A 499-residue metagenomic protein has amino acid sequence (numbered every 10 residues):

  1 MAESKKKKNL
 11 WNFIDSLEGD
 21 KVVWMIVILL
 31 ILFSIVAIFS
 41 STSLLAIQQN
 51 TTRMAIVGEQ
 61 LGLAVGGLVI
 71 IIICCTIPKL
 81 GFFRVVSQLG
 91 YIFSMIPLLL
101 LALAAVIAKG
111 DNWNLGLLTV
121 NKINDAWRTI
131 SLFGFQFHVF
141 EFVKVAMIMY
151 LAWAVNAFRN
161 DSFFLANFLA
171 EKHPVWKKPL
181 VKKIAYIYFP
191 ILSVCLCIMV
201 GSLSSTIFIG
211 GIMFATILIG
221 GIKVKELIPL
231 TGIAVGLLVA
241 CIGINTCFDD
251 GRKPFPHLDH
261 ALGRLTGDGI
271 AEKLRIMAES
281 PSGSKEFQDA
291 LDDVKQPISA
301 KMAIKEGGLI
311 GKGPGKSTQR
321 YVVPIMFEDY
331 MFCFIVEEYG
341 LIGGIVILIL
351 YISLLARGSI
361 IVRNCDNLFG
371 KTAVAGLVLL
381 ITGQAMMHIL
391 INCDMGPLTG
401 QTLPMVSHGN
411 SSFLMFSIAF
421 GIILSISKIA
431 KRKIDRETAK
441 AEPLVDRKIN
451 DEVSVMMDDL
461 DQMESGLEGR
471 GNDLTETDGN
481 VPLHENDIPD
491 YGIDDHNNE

Functional and structural regions predicted by a protein language model:
A2-V22, A37, L44-G201, I389-T402 (+6 more regions): Membrane-helix boundary/helix-loop-helix interface segments in multi-pass membrane proteins
I28-S43: Alpha-helical transmembrane segments of multi-pass membrane proteins
G62-L68, V143-K144, E338-L355: Hydrophobic alpha-helical transmembrane segments
T76-L89, V224-L227, I361-F369: Interfacial helix-loop-helix linkers and transmembrane-helix boundary segments in multi-pass membrane proteins
Q88-M95, K182-M199, L203-P254, A261-R264: Hydrophobic alpha-helical segments of polytopic membrane proteins
I123-T129, P229-G343, L368-F369: Hydrophobic, glycine- and aromatic-enriched re-entrant/interface helices and adjoining loop segments
I207, I212-E226, T318-G343, Q401-F413: Interfacial segments of multi-pass membrane proteins
S359-G400, V406: Loop-to-helix entry and N-terminal half of a specific, functionally important transmembrane alpha helix in multi-pass
